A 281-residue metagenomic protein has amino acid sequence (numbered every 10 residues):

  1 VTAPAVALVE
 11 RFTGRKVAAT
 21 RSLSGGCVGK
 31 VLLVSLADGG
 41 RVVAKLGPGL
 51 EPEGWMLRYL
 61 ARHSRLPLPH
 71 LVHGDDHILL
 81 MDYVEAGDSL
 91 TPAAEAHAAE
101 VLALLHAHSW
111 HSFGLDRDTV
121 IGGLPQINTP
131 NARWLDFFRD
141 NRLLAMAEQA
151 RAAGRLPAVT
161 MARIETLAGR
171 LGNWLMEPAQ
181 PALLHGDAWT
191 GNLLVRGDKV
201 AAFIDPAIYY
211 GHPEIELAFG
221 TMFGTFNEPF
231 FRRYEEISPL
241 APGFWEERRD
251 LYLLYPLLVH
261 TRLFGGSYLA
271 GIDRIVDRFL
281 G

Functional and structural regions predicted by a protein language model:
T2-E10, W110-L183, E236, R278: An alpha-helical support segment within catalytic cores of ATP-dependent transferases
T13-R21: Conserved N-terminal boundary motif of the eukaryotic protein kinase catalytic domain
R21-D136: ATP-binding pocket architecture of kinase catalytic cores
E95-A98, T160, I164, I272: Hydrophobic packing residues in well-ordered alpha-helices of helical domains and bundles
W134-R139, E148, Q180-L183, T190-E247 (+2 more regions): Active-site Asp-x-Gly
D250-L258: Hydrophobic alpha-helical segments that form the core of small-molecule binding pockets and/or dimer interfaces
V259-G281: ATP/Mg2+ or Mg2+-diphosphate-binding catalytic cores that bind nucleotide phosphates or diphosphates via glycine-rich
